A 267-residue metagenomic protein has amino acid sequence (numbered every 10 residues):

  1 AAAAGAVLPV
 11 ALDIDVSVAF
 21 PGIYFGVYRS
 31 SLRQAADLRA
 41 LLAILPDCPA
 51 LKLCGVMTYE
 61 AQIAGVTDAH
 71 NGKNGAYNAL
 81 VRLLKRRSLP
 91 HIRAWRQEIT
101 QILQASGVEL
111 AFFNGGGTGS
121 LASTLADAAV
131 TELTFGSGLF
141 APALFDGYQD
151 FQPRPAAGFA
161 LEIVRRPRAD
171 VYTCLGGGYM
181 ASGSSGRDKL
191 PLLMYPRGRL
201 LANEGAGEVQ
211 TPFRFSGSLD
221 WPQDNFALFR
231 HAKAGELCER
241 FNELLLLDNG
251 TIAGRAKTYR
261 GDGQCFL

Functional and structural regions predicted by a protein language model:
A1-A6: Active-site-adjacent beta->alpha loops and helix N-cap segments on the catalytic face of soluble alpha/beta enzymes
V7, V16-A141: Active-site loop/helix belt of alpha/beta enzymes
Q104-A105, E109-F113, A160, R168 (+1 more regions): Substrate-binding and catalytic surfaces of secreted/luminal carbohydrate-active proteins
T118-A122, L139-A141, G147, D170-V171 (+1 more regions): Short, catalytically relevant binding-site loops at active-site mouths
P153-A160: Short coil-to-beta-strand transition motifs
R166-L267: C-terminal accessory subdomain/extension
